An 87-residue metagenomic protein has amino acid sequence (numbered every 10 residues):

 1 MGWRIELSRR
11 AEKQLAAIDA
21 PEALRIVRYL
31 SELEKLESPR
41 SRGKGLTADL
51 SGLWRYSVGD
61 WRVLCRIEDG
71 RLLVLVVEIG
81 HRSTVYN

Functional and structural regions predicted by a protein language model:
M1-R9, K13, A17, P21-L24 (+3 more regions): Enriched for short, Lys/Arg-rich terminal
S31-S57: A short, surface-exposed loop/turn module that caps and links secondary-structure elements
